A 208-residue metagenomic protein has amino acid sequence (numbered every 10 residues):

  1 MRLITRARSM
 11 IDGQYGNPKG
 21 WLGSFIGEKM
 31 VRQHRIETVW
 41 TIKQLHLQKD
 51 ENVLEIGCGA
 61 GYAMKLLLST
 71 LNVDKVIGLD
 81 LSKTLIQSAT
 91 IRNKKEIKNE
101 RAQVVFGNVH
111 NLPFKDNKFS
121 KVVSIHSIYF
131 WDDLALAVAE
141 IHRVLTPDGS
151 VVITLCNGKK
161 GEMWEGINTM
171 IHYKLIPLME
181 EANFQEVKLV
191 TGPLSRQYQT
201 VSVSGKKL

Functional and structural regions predicted by a protein language model:
L22-I42, I167: Conserved SAM-binding loop and adjacent beta-strand
L54-N111: Class I SAM-dependent methyltransferase SAM/SAH-binding core
H110-K121: A short acidic, Gly/Pro-enriched loop at the edge of an enzyme's catalytic core that lines a small-molecule cofactor
K121-D133: A short SAM/SAH-binding and catalytic strip from SAM-dependent methyltransferases
A135-P147: A short glycine-rich, Lys/Arg-flanked "PGG" loop and its adjoining helix->strand segment in the class I
D148-C156: Conserved beta-strand signature within the Rossmann-like core of class I S-adenosyl-L-methionine
N168-A182: Short alpha-helix
L194-L208: Core SAM-dependent methyltransferase catalytic element
